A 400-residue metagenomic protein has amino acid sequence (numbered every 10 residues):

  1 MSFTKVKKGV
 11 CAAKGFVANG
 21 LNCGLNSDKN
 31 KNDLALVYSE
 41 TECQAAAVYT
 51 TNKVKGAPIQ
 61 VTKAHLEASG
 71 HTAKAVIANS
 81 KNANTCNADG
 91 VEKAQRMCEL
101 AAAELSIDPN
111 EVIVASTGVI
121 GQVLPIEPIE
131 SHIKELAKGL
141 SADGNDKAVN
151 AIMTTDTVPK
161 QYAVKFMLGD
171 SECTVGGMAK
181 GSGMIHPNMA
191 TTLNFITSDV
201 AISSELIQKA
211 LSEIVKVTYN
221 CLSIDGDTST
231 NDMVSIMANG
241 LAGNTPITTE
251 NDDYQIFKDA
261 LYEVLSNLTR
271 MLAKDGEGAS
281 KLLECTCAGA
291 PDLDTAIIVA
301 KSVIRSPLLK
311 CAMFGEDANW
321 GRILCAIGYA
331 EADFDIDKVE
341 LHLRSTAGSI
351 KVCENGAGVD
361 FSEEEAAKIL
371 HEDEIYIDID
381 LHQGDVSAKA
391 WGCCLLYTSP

Functional and structural regions predicted by a protein language model:
M1-Y49: N-terminal amphipathic/basic leader segments beginning at the initiator methionine
V76, K81-A88, N110-I129, S223-P246 (+1 more regions): Short, surface-exposed loop/turn segments at secondary-structure boundaries that line and modulate
A94-M97, I126-I152, I247-L272, I304-P307: Glycine-rich and small/hydrophobic secondary-structure elements
Q95, E104-Y219: Glycine-rich, mobile lid/loop segments that gate access to catalytic sites or pores
I107-I113, A142-V149, A163, N220-N231 (+4 more regions): Flexible, glycine/charged-enriched surface loops at secondary-structure junctions
G240-F314: A glycine- and small/hydrophobic-rich beta-loop-beta segment that serves as a flexible "lid/hinge" or phosphate-binding
M313-E363: C-terminal hydrophobic structural anchor segments that stabilize assembly/packing rather than catalytic chemistry
Y397-P400: Conserved small/polar residues in nucleotide/adenosyl-binding loops
